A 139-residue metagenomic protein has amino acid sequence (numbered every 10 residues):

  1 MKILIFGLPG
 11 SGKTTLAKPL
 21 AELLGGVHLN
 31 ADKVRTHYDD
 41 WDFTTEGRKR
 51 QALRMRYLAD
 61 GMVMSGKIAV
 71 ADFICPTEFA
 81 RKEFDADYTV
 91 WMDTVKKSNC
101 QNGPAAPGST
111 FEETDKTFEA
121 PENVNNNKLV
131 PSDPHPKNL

Functional and structural regions predicted by a protein language model:
I3, P19, L23, D85-Y88 (+1 more regions): NTP-dependent small-molecule kinase module
L8-P9: The conserved Walker
K13: Conserved lysine of the Walker
A17-D60: Conserved substrate/cofactor phosphate-moiety recognition/catalytic segment in nucleotide-dependent phosphotransferases
A31, M92, P131-S132: Conserved beta-strand termini and adjacent loop/short-helix elements that scaffold enzyme active sites in alpha/beta
A31-K33, F73, K116: Generic detector of well-ordered alpha-helical packing
Y38-D39, K97-G108: Short, charged, surface-exposed secondary-structure boundary motifs
T45-K97: Glycine-rich phosphate-binding loop used to anchor ATP phosphates in small-molecule kinases, encompassing both
